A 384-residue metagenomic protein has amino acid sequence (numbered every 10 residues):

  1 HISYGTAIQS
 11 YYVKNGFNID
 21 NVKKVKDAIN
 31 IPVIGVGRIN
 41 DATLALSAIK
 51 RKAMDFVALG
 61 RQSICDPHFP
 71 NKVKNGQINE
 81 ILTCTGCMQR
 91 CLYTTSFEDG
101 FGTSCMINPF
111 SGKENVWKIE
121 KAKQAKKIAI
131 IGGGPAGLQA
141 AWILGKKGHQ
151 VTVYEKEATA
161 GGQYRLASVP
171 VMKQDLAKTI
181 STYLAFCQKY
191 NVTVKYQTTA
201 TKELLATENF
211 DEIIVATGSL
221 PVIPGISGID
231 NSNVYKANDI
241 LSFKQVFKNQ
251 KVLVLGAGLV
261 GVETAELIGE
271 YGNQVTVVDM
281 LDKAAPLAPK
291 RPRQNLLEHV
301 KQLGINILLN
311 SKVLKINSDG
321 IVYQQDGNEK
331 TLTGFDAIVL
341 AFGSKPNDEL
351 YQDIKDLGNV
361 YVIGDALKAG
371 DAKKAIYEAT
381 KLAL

Functional and structural regions predicted by a protein language model:
H1-I131, P135, Q139-K146, V151 (+2 more regions): Flavin-dependent oxidoreductase catalytic cores
G5-Y11, D55, R165-M172, M280-A285 (+2 more regions): Short beta-alpha connecting loops at secondary-structure transitions that line or flank enzyme active sites
N15, A45-A58, A206-A216, L332-A337: Short, electropositive alpha-helical surface patch
K24, S47-A48, K72, F186 (+4 more regions): Well-formed, non-transmembrane alpha-helical positions, independent of function
D27-A28, K50, K146, K189 (+3 more regions): Residues at the C-terminal ends
G37, I180, Y196-T199, T217 (+4 more regions): Short loop/edge segments at beta-strand edges and connector loops that shape dinucleotide/nucleotide cofactor-binding
A122-V153, K195-N209, T217-D230, N238-K290 (+1 more regions): Rossmann-like dinucleotide/flavin-binding elements
Q150-Y190, L267-S311: Rossmann-like dinucleotide-binding cores of NAD(P)H-dependent redox enzymes
